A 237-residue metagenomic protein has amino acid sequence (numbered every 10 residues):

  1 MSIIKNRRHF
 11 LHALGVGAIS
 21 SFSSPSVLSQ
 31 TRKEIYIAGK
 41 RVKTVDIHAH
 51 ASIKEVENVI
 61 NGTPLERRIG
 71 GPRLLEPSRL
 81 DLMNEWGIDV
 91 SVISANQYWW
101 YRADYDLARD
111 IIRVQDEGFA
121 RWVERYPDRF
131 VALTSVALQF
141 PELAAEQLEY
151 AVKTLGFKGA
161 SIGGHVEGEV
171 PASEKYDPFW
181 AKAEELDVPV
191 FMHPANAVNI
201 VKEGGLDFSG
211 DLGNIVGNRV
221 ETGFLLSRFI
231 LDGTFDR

Functional and structural regions predicted by a protein language model:
S2-R237: Helix-coil boundary/capping segments in enzymes
